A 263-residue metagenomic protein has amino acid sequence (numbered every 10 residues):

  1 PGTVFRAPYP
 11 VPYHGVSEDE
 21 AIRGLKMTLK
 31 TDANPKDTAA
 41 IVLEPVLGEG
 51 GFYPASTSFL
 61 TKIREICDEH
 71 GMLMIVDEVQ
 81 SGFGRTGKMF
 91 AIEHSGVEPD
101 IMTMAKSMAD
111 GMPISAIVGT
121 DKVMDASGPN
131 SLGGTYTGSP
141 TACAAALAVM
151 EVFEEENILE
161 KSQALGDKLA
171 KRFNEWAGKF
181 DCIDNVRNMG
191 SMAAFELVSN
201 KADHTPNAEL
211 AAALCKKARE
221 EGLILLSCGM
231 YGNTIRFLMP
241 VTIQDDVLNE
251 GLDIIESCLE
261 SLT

Functional and structural regions predicted by a protein language model:
P1-T263: Conserved N-terminal phosphate-binding loop of PLP-dependent enzymes in the Aspartate aminotransferase
